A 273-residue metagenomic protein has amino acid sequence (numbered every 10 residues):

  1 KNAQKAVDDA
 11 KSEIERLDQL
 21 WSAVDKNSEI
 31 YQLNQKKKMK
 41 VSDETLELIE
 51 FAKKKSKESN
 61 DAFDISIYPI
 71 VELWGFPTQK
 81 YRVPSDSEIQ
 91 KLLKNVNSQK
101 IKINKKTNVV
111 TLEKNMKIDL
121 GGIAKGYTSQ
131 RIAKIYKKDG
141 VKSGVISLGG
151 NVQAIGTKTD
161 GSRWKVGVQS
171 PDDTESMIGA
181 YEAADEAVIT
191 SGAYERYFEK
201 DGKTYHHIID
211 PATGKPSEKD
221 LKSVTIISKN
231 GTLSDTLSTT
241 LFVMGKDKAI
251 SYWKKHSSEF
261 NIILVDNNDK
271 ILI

Functional and structural regions predicted by a protein language model:
K1-I273: Mature catalytic core of soluble alpha/beta enzymes
